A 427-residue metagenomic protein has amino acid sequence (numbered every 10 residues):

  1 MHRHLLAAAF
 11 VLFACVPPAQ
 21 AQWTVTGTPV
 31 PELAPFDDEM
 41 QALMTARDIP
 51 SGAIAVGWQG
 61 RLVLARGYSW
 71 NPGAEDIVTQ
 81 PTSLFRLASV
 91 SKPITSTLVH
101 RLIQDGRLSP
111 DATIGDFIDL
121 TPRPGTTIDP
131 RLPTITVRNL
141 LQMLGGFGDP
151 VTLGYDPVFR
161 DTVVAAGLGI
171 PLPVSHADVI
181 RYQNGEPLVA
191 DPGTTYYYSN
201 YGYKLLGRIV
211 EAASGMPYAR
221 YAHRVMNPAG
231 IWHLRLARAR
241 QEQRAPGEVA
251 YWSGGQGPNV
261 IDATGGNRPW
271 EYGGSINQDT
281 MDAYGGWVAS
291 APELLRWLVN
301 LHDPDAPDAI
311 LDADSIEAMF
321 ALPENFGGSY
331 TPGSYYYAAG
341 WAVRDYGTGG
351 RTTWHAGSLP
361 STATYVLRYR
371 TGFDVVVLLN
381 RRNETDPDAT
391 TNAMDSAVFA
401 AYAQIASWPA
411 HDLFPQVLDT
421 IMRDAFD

Functional and structural regions predicted by a protein language model:
M1-L6: Bacterial N-terminal signal peptides that target proteins for export
A7-C15: Bacterial N-terminal signal peptides
P17-A21: Sec/Tat signal peptide C-region and signal peptidase I cleavage site
Q22-W70, H223, T264-A425: Catalytic loop of the DD-peptidase/beta-lactamase superfamily, centered on the K-T-G motif and neighboring
P29-E32, F36, S83, P110 (+7 more regions): Residue-level signature of the cytosolic catalytic core of signaling kinases
P31, P35-E39, S89, I94-L98 (+9 more regions): Extracytoplasmic/secreted proteins, especially bacterial periplasmic and envelope-associated proteins
T45-A55, E75-L140, L188-Y201, D282-G285: Short active-site loop at a secondary-structure junction that contains or immediately precedes the catalytic residue(s)
P72, T126-T352: Short, surface-exposed loop or secondary-structure junction motifs that flank catalytic or metal-binding residues
